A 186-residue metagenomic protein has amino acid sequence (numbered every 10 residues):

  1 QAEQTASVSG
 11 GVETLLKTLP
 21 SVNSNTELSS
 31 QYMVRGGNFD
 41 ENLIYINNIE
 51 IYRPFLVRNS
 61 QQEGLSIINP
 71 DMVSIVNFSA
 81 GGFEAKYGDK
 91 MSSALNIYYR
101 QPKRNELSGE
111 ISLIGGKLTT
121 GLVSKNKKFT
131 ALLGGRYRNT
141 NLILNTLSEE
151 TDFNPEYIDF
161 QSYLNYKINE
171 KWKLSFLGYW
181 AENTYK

Functional and structural regions predicted by a protein language model:
Q1-F83, A94, R100, G115: Periplasmic N-terminal accessory/gating domains of Gram-negative outer-membrane beta-barrel systems
N25-T26, Y87, E110-S112, D152-E156: Short sequence motifs at beta-strands and strand-loop junctions characteristic of Gram-negative outer-membrane
F39, I51, R138-T140, A181-Y185: Structural signature of outer-membrane beta-barrel domains
N42, M72, K103-L107, K127-A131 (+1 more regions): Outer-envelope beta-barrel architecture signal
Q61, R104-E106, T146-T151, K186: Extracellular loop and loop/strand-boundary signature of outer-membrane beta-barrel proteins
G88-S92: Short, flexible loop/turn motifs enriched in small residues
I97-I114, L133-R138, T146: Transmembrane beta-strand segments that form the barrel wall of outer-membrane beta-barrel proteins
I114-Y137, E150-T184: Transmembrane beta-barrel wall of Gram-negative outer-membrane proteins
